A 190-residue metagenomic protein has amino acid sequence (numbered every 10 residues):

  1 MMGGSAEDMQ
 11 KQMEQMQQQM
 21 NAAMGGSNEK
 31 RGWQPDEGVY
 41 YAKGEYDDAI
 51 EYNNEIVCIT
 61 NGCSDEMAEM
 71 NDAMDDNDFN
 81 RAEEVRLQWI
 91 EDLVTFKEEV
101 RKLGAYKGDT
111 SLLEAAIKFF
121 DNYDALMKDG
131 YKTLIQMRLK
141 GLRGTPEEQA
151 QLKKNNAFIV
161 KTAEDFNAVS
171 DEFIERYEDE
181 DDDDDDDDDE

Functional and structural regions predicted by a protein language model:
M1, I50, Y106-N156: Long, amphipathic, charge-rich alpha-helical segments that form helical bundles/coiled-coils
M1-L87, E175-D181, E190: Immediate post-signal-peptide N-terminus of mature secreted/exported proteins
M2-E7, G25-K30, C63, V94-K97 (+3 more regions): Mature soluble domains of exported/periplasmic/lumenal proteins and thiol-rich metal-chelating peptides
Q12-M16, M20, A116, Y123 (+3 more regions): Non-transmembrane alpha-helical oligomerization segments
Y52-L113, E148-D181: Alpha-helical segments in soluble extracytoplasmic regions
